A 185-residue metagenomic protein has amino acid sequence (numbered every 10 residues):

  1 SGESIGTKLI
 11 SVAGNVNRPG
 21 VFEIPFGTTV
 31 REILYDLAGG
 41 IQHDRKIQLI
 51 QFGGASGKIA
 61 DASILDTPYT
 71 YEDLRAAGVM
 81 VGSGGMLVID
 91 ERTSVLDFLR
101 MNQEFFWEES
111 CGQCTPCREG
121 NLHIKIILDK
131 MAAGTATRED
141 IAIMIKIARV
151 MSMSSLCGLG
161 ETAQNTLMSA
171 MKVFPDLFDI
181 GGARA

Functional and structural regions predicted by a protein language model:
S1-A185: Redox cofactor-anchoring modules in respiratory/redox and cofactor-processing assemblies
